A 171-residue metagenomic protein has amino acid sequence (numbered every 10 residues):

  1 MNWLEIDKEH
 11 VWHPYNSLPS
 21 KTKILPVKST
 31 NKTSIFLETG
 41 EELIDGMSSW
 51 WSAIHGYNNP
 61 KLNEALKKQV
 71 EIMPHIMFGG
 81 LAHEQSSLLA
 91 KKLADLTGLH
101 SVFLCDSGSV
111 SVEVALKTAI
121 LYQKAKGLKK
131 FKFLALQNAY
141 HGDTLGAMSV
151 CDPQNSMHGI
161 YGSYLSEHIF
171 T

Functional and structural regions predicted by a protein language model:
M1-N31: Active-site-adjacent loop/helix segments that line or gate small-molecule/cofactor pockets in enzymes
D7, V11, V70-P74, T97 (+1 more regions): Structural signal for hydrophobic packing residues in well-ordered secondary-structure cores of soluble enzyme domains
I24-D45: Active-site and channel-lining beta-strand-loop segments that bind or position nucleotide-derived/phosphorylated
F36, H55-G56, A147-C151: Short beta-strand-to-turn element immediately C-terminal to the catalytic PLP-Schiff-base lysine in fold type I
E41-L43, S49-G80, A90-D106: Glycine-rich phosphate-binding segment of PLP-dependent enzymes
G46-M47, L136: A secondary-structure boundary/capping signal
K91-T171: PLP-dependent aspartate aminotransferase-fold enzymes
